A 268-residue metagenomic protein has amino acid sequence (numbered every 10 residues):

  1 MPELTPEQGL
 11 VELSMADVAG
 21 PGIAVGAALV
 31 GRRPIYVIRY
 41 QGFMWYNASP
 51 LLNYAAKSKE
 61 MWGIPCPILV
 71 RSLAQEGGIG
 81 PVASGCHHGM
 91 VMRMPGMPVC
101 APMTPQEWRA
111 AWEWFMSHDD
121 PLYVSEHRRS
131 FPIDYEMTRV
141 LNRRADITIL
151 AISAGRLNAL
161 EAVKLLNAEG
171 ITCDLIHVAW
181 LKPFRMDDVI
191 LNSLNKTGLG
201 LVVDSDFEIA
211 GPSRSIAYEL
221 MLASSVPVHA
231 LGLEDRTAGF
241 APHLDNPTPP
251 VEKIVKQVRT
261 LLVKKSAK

Functional and structural regions predicted by a protein language model:
M1-P121, S130-P132, N246-K253, S266: Thiamine diphosphate
M1-T5, G20, H127-K268: Thiamine diphosphate
V124: Conserved short beta-strand elements that form part of the metal-binding/catalytic scaffold of enzyme active sites
